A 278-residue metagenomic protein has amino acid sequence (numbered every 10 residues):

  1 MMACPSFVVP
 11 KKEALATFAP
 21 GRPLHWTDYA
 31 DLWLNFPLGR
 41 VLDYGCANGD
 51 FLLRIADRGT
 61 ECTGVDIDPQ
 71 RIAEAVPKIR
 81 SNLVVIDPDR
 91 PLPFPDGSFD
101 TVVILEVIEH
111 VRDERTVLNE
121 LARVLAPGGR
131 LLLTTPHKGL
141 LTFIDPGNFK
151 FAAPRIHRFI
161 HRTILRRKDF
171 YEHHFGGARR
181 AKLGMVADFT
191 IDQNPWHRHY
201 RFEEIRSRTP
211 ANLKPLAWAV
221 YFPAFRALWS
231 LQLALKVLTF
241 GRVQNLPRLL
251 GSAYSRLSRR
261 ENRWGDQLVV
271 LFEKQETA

Functional and structural regions predicted by a protein language model:
M1-P95, T101-L105, L118, H199-F202 (+3 more regions): Conserved N-terminal segment of class I S-adenosyl-L-methionine
F7, A14, F18-P20, L24 (+3 more regions): S-adenosyl-L-methionine-dependent methyltransferase catalytic module, highlighting the catalytic core
E106-H110: Short catalytic micro-motifs in class I SAM-dependent methyltransferases
